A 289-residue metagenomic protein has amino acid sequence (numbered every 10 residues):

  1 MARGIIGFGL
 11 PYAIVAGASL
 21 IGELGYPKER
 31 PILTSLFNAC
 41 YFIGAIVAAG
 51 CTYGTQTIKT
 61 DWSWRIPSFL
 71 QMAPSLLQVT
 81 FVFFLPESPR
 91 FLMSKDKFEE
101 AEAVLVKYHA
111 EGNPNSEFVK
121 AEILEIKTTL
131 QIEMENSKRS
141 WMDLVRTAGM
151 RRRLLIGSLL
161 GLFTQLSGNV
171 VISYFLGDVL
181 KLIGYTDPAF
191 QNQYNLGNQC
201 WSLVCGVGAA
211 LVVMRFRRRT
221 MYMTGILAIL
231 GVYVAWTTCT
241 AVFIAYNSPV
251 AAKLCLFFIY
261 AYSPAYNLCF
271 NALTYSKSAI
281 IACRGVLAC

Functional and structural regions predicted by a protein language model:
M1-V106, Q131-C289: Transmembrane-helix signature of 12-pass secondary carriers
Y108-A121: Short intracellular "coupling" helices and adjacent cytoplasmic loop segments at the cytosolic face of multi-pass
K120-I123, S278: Intrinsically disordered, low-complexity regions
